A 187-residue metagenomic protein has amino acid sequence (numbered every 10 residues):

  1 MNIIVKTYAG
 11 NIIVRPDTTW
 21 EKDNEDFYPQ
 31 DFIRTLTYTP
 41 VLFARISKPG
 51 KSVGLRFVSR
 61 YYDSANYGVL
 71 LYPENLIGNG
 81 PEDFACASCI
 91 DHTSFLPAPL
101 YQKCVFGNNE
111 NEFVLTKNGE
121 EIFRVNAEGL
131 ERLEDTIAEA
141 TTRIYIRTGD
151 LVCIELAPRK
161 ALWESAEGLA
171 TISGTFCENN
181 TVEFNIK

Functional and structural regions predicted by a protein language model:
M1-L151, R159-K187: Catalytic-core "active-site belt" of small-molecule-metabolizing enzymes, emphasizing His/Asp/Glu-rich regions
E155: Active-site pocket scaffolds in enzymes
